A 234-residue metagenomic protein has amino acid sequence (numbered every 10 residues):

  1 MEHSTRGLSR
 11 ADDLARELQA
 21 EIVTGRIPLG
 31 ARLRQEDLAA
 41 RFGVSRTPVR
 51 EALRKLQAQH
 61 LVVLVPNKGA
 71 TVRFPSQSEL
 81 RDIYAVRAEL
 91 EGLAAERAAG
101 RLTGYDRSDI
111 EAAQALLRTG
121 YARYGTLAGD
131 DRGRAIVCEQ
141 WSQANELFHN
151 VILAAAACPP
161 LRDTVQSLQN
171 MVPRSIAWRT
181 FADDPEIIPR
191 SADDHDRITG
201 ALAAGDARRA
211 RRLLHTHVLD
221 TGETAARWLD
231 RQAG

Functional and structural regions predicted by a protein language model:
M1-G100, A226-G234: Short linear motifs at protein or domain termini
D12, A88, E111, P189-D193: Amphipathic alpha-helical repeat elements characteristic of tetratricopeptide repeat
Q35, Q77, R134, W141-S142 (+1 more regions): Short linear sequence motifs
I83, G104-A177, A192-R197, A201 (+1 more regions): Conserved amphipathic alpha-helical segments that form helical-bundle/coiled-coil interaction surfaces
